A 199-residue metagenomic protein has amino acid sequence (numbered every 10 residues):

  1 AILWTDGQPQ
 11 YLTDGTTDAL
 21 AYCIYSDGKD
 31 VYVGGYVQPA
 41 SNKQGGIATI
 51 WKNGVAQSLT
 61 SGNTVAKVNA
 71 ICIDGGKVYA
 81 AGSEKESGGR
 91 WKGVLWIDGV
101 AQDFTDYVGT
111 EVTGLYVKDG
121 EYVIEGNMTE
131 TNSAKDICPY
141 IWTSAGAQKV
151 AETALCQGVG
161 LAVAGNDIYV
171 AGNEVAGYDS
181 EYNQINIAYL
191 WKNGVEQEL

Functional and structural regions predicted by a protein language model:
A1-L199: Residue-level hotspots at or immediately adjacent to binding/recognition sites across diverse folds
